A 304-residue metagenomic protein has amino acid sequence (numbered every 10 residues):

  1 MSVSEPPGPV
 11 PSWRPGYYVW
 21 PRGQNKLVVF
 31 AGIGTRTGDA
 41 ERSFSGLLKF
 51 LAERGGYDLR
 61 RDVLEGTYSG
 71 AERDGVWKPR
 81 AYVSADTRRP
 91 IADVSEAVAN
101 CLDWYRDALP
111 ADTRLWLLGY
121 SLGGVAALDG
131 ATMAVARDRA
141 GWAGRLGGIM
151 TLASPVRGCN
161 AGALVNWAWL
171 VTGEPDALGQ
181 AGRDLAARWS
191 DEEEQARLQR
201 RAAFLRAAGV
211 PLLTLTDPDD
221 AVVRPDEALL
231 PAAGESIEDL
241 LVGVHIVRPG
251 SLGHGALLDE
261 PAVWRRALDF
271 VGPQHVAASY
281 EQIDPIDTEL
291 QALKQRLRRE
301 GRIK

Functional and structural regions predicted by a protein language model:
P6-Y18: A short loop-to-beta-strand scaffold at the N-terminal edge of the catalytic core in hydrolase folds
Y17-T113: Active-site catalytic motif of lipid deacylating hydrolases and related acyltransferases
V28-G34, Y120-S121, A153, T216: The conserved beta1-alpha1 loop
G34-T37, G124-V125, G158, D220-V222: Short acidic, S/G/P-rich loop/turn micro-motifs used as interaction or catalytic elements
E41-R42, D74-R80, G158-V165, R224-A228 (+1 more regions): Short aromatic-enriched loop/helix-cap "lid" or pocket-rim segments at secondary-structure transitions that line
S45, D62-R89, R183-A196, I237-P249 (+2 more regions): Surface-exposed intrinsically disordered loops and tails
D86, I91-G209, K304: Serine-dependent carboxylesterase/thioesterase catalytic core of lipase-like alpha/beta-hydrolase/SGNH enzymes
F204-K304: C-terminal catalytic-base region of ester-bond hydrolases, centering on the histidine of the charge-relay
